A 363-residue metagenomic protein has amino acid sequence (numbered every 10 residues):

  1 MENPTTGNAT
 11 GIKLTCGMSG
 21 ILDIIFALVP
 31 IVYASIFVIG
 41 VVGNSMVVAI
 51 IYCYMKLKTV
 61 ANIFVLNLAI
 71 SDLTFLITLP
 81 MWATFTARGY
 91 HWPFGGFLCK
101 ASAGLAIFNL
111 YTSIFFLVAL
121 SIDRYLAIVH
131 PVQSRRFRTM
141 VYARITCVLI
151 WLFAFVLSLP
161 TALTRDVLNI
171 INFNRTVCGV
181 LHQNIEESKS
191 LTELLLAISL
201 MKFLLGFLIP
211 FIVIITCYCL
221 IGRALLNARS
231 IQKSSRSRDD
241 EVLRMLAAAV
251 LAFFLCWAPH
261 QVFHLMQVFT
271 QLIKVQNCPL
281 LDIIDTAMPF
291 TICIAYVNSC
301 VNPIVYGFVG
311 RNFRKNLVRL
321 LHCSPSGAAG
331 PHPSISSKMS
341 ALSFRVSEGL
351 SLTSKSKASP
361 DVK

Functional and structural regions predicted by a protein language model:
M1-M18, I170-R175, K233-R236, D240 (+2 more regions): Intrinsically disordered regulatory tails of 7TM GPCRs
M1-V42, S199: Extracellular N-terminal segment of 7TM GPCRs
T10-G20, W92-A103, I107, V141 (+2 more regions): Loop architecture of class A 7-transmembrane GPCRs
L22-A34, V60-A119, A127-R135: Extracellular TM2-ECL1-early TM3 structural module of rhodopsin-like
Y33, F37, F75-Y90, A103 (+6 more regions): Helix-to-loop junction signature of class
T112-F116, L126, H130-Q183, I209-V213 (+1 more regions): Fourth transmembrane helix
C178-L195, L200-F207, R223-V262, L281: Intracellular effector-coupling site of seven-transmembrane GPCRs, centered on the ICL3-to-TM6 transition
L251-A258, V262-H264, T286-M339: Seventh transmembrane helix
